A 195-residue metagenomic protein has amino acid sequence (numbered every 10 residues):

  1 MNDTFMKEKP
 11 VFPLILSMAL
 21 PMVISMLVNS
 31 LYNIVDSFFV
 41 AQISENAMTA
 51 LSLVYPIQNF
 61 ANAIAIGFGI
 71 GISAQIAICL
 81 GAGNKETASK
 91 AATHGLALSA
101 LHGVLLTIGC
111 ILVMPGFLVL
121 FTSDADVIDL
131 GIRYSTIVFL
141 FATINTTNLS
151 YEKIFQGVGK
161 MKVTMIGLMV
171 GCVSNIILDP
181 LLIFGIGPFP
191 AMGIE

Functional and structural regions predicted by a protein language model:
M1-A19, I76-T143, I177, L181 (+1 more regions): Short alpha-helical transmembrane segments in multi-pass integral membrane proteins
E8, F12-L31, V35, I57-I64 (+3 more regions): Residue-level signal for short hydrophobic patches within transmembrane helices of multi-pass membrane transporters
S17, F39-N59, A125-L130, I194-E195: Interfacial/gating helices of multi-pass transporter permease domains
M22, M26, F38, A74 (+4 more regions): Transmembrane alpha-helix boundary and packing residues in multipass membrane permease domains and related
L31-F39, G116, L120: Interfacial/capping segments of alpha-helical transmembrane domains
L31-I34, Q42-E45, C79-A82, G157-V158 (+1 more regions): Helix-loop interface residues and adjacent transmembrane-helix termini in multi-pass membrane transporters, primarily
M48-I111, N145-T164: Small-residue-rich hydrophobic transmembrane alpha-helices
S99, I154-L181, E195: Alpha-helical transmembrane segments of multi-pass membrane transporters/permeases
